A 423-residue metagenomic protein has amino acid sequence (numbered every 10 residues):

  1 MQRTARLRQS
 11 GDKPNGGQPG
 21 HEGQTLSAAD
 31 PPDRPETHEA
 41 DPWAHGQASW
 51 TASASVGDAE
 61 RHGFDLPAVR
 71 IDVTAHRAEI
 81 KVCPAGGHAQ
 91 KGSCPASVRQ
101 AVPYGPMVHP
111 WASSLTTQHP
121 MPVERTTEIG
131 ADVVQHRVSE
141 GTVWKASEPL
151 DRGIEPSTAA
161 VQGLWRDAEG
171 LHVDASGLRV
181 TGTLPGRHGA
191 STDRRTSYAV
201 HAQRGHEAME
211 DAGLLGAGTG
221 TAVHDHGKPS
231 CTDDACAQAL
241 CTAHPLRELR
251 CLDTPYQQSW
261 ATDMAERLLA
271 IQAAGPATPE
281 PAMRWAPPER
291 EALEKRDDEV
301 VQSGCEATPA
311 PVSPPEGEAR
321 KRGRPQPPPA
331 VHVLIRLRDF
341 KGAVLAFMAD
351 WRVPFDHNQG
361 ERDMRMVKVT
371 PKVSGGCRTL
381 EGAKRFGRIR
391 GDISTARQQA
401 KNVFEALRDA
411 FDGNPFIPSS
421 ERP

Functional and structural regions predicted by a protein language model:
M1-Q100, V173, R179: Short, flexible loop/hinge motifs at secondary-structure junctions
T4-L7, V123, A131-R137, T142-S230 (+1 more regions): RNase H-like nuclease fold core
W43-G46, C83, A112, T126 (+8 more regions): Mobile genetic element proteins and their domesticated derivatives, centered on retroelements and DNA transposons
A52-S55, K91-C94, V180-G182, A199-V200 (+6 more regions): Short helix/loop capping segments that flank catalytic or ligand/cofactor-binding pockets
G63-L171, I393: Short, positively charged, Gly/Tyr-enriched micro-motifs that form contact patches at catalytic or ligand/partner
V82, S114-P122, L184-S197, T242-P245 (+2 more regions): Short conserved beta-strand segments at catalytic cores or DNA/RNA-binding microdomains of nucleic-acid binding
H226-G227, D234-R267: Conserved beta-strand -> loop -> alpha-helix junction used to position metal-binding or nucleic-acid-contacting
G227-D233, E266-P423: Acidic/histidine-rich catalytic cores and adjacent linkers of DNA breakage/strand-transfer/modification proteins
